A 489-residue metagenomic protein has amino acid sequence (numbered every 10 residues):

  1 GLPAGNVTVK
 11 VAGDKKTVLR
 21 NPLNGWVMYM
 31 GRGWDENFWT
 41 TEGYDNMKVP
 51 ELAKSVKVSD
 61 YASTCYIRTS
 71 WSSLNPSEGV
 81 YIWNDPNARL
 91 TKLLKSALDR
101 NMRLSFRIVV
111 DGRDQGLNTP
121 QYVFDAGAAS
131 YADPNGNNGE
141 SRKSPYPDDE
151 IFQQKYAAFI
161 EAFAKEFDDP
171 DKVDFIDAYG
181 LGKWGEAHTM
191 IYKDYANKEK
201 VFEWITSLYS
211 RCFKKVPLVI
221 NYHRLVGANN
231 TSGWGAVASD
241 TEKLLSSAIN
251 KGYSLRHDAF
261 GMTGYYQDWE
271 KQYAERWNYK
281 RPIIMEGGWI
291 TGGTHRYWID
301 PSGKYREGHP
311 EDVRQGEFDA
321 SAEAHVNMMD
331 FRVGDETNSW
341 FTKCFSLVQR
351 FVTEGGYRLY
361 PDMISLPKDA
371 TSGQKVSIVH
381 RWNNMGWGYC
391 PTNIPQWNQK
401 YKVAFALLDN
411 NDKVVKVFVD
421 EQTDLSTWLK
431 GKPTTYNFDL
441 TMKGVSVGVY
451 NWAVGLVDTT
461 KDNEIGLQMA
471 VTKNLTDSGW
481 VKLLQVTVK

Functional and structural regions predicted by a protein language model:
K10-V49, L98, D177-G185, T189-D335: Catalytic-core regions of glycoside hydrolase
K48-S59, A88-R100, E161-D169, K368-T371 (+1 more regions): Short amphipathic alpha-helices and their capping/turn segments at secondary-structure boundaries
L52-N135, K198-P217: Aromatic-lined substrate-binding rim segments of carbohydrate-active enzymes
C65, F163, I176, H380 (+1 more regions): Conserved, mostly hydrophobic/aromatic
L74-N75, G112-T119, G182-H188, V226-N230 (+1 more regions): Short catalytic/ligand-binding loop motif for oxyanion handling, primarily in non-cytosolic enzymes, centered on
A132-F152, F159-Y195: Active-site groove signature of glycoside hydrolases
V313-I364: Catalytic cores of secreted or luminal carbohydrate-active enzymes
V352-K489: Extracellular/luminal regions of secreted and cell-surface proteins that mediate adhesion/ECM remodeling
